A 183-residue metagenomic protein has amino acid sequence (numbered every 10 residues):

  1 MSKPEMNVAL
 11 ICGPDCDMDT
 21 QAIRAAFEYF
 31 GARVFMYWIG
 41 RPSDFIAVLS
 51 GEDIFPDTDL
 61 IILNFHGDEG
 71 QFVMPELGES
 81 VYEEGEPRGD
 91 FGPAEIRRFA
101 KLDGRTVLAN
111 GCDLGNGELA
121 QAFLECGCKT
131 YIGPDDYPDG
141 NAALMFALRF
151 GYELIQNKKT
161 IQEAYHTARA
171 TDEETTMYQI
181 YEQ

Functional and structural regions predicted by a protein language model:
M1-L60, N64-H66, A122: A domain-level signal for caspase-like cysteine endopeptidase catalytic cores and their zymogen-processing architecture
E5-M6, G31-A32, A100-T106, T130: Short, surface-exposed connector motifs at secondary-structure boundaries
T20-Q21, Q71-V73, E118-A120, A143: Short glycine-/acidic-enriched loop or helix-start segments at secondary-structure transitions that form or flank
I23-A26, M74-G78, A122-E125, F146-L148: Short, glycine/charged-enriched secondary-structure capping and boundary segments
F27-G31, F55-T58, S80-E83, C126-T130 (+1 more regions): Short, low-complexity, polar/charged sequence segments that are solvent-exposed and flexible
R33-M36, L60-L63, E86-R88, Y131-D136 (+1 more regions): Glycine-rich loops and low-complexity Gly/Arg-rich segments that provide flexible linkers or classic glycine-based
Y37-G117: Catalytic-core segments of thiol-dependent peptidases
T106-Q183: Active-site-proximal C-terminal subdomain of hydrolase catalytic domains
